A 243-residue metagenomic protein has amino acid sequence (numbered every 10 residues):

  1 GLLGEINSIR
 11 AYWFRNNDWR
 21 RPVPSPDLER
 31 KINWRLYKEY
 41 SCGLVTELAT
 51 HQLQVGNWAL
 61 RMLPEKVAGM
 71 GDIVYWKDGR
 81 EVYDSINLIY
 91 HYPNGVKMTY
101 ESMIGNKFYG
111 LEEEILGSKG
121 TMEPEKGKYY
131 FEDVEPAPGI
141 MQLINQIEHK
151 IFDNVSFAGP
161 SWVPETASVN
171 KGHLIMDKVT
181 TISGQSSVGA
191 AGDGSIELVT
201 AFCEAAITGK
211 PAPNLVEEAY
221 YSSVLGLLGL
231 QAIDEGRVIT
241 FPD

Functional and structural regions predicted by a protein language model:
G1-R80, G110-E114, G236: Predominantly a Rossmann-like dinucleotide-binding segment in NAD(P)-dependent oxidoreductases
I6-N7, M62-M70, K97-E101, M122-E125 (+2 more regions): Acidic/polar loop patches that form or flank catalytic/metal-binding clefts of enzymes that bind anionic ligands
A11-W13, S102, D243: Active-site donor-binding loop signature of nucleotide-sugar glycosyltransferases
D78-R80, N94-D193: NAD(P)-dinucleotide binding in Rossmann-like oxidoreductases
L88: Residues forming the flavin
H91: Short hydrophobic/aromatic beta-strand micro-patches that form the beta-sheet surface supporting nucleotide- or nucleic
S161-G192, I196-E197, A201-D243: C-terminal helix-rich "cap/oligomerization" subdomain common to oxidoreductases
